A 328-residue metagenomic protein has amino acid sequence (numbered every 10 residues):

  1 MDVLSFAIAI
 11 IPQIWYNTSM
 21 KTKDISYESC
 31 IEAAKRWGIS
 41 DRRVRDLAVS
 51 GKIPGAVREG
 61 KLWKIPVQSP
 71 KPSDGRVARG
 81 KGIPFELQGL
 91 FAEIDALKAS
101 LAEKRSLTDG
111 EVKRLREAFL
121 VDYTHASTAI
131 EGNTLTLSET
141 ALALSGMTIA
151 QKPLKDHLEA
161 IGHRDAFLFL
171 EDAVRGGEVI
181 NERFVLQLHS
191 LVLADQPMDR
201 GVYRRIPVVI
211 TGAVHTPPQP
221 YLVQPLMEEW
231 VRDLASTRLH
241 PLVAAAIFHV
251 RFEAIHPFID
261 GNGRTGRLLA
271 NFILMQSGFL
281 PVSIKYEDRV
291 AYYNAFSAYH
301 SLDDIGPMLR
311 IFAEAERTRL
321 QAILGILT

Functional and structural regions predicted by a protein language model:
D2-W37, D41-I53, E59-D260, R264-T328: FIC/Doc superfamily catalytic core
